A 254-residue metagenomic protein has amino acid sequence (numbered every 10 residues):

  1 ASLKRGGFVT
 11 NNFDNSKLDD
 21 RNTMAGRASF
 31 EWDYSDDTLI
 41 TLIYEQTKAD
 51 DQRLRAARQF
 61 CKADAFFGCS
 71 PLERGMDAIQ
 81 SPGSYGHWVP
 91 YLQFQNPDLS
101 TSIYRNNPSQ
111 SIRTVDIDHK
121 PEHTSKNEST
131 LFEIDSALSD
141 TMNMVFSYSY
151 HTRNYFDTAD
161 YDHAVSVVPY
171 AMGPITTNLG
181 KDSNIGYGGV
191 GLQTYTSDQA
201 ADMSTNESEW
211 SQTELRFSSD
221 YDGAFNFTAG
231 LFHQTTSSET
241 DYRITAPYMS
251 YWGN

Functional and structural regions predicted by a protein language model:
A1-V9, F13-L54, R58-P97, S129-L131 (+4 more regions): Transmembrane beta-barrel wall of Gram-negative outer-membrane proteins
G6-K17, L54-D116, Y161-M203, R243-N254: Solvent-exposed loop segments that connect transmembrane elements
D20-N22, E122, M203: Extracytoplasmic/periplasmic, Sec-exported soluble proteins
W32-D37, F146, T176-T177, D182: Short, structured coil/loop segments at alpha-helix boundaries
T114, N154-D157: Short, solvent-exposed loop/turn elements at domain surfaces
D116-P121, N127: Beta-sheet-rich non-transmembrane sensory/scaffold domains
K126-N154, S197-N254: Face-selective signature of the C-terminal outer-membrane beta-barrel domain
